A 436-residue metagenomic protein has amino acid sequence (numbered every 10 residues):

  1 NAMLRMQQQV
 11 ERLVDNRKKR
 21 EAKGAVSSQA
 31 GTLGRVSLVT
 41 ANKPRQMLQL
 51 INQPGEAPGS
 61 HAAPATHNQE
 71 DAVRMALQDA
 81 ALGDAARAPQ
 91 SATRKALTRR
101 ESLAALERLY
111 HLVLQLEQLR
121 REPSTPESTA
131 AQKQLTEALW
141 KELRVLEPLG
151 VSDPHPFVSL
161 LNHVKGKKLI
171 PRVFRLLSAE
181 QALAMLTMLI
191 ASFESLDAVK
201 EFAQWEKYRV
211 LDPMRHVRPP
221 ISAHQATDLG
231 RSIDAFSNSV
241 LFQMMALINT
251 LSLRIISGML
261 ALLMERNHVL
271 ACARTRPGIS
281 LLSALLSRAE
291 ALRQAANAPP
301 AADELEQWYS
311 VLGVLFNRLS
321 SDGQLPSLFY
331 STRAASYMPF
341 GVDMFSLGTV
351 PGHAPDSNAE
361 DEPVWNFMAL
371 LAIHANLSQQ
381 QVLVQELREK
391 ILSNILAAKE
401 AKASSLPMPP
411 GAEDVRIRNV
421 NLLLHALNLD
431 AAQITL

Functional and structural regions predicted by a protein language model:
N1-A2: Compositionally biased, intrinsically disordered low-complexity regions enriched for acidic
M6-L436: Charge-patterned, phosphorylation-rich low-complexity C-terminal interaction regions of large eukaryotic proteins
